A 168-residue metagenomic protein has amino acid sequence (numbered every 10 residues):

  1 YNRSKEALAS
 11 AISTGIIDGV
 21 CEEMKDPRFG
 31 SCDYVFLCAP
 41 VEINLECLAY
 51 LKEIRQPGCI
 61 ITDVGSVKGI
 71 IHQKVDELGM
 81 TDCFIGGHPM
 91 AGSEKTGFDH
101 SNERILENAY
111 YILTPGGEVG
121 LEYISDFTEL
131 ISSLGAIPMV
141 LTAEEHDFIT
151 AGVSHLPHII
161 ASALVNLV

Functional and structural regions predicted by a protein language model:
Y1-I16: NAD(P)-binding Rossmann-fold cofactor-contacting core
R3-S4, A39, V64-S66: Short beta->alpha hinge that forms the Motif I/post-I loop of the SAM-binding pocket
G15-E22, G92-T96: Short gly/ser/thr-rich secondary-structure transition/capping motifs
G15-G19, C38, L78-T81, S101-I105 (+1 more regions): Short, hinge-like loop/turn segments at secondary-structure boundaries
G19-M24, M139-L141: Short acidic-hydrophobic, aromatic-tinged amphipathic segments that line or gate anion-handling sites
K25-R55, C59-I60: Rossmann-like NAD(P)-binding element
A49-D99: Rossmann-like NAD(P)(H) cofactor-binding subdomain of soluble oxidoreductases
I105-V168: Internal alpha-helical scaffold of NAD(P)-dependent oxidoreductase catalytic cores
